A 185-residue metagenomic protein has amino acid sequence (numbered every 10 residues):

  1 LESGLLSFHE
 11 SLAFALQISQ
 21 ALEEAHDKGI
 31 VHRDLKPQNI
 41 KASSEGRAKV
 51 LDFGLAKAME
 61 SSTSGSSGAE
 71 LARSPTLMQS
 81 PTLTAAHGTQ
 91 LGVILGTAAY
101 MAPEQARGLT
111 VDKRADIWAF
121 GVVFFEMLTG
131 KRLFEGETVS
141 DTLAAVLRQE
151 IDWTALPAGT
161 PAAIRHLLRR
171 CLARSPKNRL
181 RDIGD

Functional and structural regions predicted by a protein language model:
L1-L6: AlphaC helix of the protein kinase catalytic domain
F8-L12, L16-E23, D27, V31-S43 (+3 more regions): C-terminal lobe helix-coil module of Hanks-type protein kinase domains
E45-R47, L51, A56-Y100, E137: Activation segment of protein kinases
